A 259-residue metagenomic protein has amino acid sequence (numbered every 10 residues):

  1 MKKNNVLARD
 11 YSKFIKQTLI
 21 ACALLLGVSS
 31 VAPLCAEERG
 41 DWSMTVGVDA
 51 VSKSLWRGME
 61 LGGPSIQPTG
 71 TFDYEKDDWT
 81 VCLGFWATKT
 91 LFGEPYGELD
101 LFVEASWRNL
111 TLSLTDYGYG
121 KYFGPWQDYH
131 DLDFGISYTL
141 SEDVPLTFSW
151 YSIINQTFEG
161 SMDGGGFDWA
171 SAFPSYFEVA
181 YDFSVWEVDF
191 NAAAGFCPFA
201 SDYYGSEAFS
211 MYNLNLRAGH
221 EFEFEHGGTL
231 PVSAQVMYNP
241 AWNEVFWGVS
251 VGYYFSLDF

Functional and structural regions predicted by a protein language model:
M1-S43, D258-F259: Cleavable N-terminal export/targeting peptides
A36-L91: Short glycine/proline- and aromatic-enriched beta-strand/turn motifs that initiate or cap beta-hairpins
G40-W42, G62-I66, P95-L99, D128-L132 (+3 more regions): Residues that define the transmembrane beta-barrel architecture of outer-membrane proteins
M44, D77-L83, N109-L114, E142-F148 (+4 more regions): Repeated loop/turn-to-beta-strand initiation elements of outer-membrane beta-barrel proteins
T45-V51, T71, C82-T88, E104 (+5 more regions): Transmembrane beta-strands of outer-membrane beta-barrel proteins
P68-G70, L83, L101-V103, F134-I136 (+3 more regions): Membrane-embedded beta-strands of outer-membrane beta-barrel proteins, especially the hydrophobic/small aromatic
Q127-D202, L214: Detector for outer-membrane/organellar transmembrane beta-barrel domains, recognizing the amphipathic beta-strand
I153, F183, L216, F222 (+1 more regions): Outer-membrane beta-barrel "beta-signal"
